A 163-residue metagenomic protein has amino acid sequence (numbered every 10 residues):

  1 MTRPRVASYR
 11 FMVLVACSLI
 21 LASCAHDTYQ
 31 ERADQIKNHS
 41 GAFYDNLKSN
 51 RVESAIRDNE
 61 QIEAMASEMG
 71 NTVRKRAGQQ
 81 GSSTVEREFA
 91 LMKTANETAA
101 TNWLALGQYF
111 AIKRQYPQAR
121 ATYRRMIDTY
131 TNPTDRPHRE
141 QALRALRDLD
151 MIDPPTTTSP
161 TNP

Functional and structural regions predicted by a protein language model:
M1-A25: Sec-dependent bacterial lipoprotein signal peptides
I20-A42, I56: Bacterial Sec signal peptide processing site at the extreme N-terminus
Q30, M65-Q79, A90-E97, D128-Q141: Short solvent-exposed coil/turn linkers within tandem alpha-helical repeat scaffolds
A42-D45, S49, Y109, L149: Residue-level signature for tetratricopeptide repeat
G78-W103, Q108, R144-P163: Alpha-helical linker/edge segments of TPR/alpha-solenoid repeat scaffolds and analogous pre-/post-domain helices
